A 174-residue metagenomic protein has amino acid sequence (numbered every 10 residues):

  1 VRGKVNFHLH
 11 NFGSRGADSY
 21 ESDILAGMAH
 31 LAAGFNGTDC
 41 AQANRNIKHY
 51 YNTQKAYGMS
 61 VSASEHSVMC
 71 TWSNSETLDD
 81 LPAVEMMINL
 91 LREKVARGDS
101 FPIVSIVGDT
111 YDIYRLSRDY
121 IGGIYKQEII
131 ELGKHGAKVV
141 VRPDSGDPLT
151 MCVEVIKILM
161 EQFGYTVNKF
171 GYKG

Functional and structural regions predicted by a protein language model:
V1-K169: Buried, small/hydrophobic-residue-enriched core segments of structured protein domains
F170-G174: Anionic-ligand-binding alpha/beta catalytic cores of soluble enzymes and soluble regulatory domains that recognize
